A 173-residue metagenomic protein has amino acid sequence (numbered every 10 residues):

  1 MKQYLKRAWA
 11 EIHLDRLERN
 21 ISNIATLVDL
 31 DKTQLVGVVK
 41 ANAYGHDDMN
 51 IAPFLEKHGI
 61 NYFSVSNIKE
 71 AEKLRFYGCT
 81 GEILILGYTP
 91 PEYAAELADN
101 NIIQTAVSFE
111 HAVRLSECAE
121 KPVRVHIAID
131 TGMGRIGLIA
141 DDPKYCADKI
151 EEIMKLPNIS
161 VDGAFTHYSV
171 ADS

Functional and structural regions predicted by a protein language model:
K2-E11, R16-R19, T33-S173: Active-site-proximal beta-alpha core segment in soluble small-molecule metabolic enzymes
I21-T33: Glycine-rich phosphate/diphosphate-binding loops that line cofactor/substrate pockets in enzymes
